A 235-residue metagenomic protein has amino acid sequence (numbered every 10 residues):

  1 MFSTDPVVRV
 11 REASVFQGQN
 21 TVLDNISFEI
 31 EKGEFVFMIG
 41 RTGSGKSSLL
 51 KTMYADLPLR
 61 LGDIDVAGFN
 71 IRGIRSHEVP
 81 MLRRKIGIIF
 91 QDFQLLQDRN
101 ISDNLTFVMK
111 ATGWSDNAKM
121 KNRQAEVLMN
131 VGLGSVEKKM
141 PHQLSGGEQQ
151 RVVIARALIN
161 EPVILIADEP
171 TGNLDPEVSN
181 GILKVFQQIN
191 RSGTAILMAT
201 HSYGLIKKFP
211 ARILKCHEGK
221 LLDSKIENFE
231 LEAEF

Functional and structural regions predicted by a protein language model:
Y54: Helix-to-loop junction immediately C-terminal to a conserved catalytic motif
G62-N70: Conserved ABC transporter NBD signature motif
I71-G87, N117, R191: ABC ATPase NBD coupling module
M140-L144, E148: Conserved ABC ATPase signature
I159-V163: A short, proline-enriched helix->beta-strand linker immediately N-terminal to the Walker B motif in ABC-type P-loop
L165-D168: Catalytic Walker B motif of ABC-type/P-loop ATPase nucleotide-binding domains
P176-V178: Helix N-cap at the start of a conserved alpha-helix in ABC-type nucleotide-binding domains
